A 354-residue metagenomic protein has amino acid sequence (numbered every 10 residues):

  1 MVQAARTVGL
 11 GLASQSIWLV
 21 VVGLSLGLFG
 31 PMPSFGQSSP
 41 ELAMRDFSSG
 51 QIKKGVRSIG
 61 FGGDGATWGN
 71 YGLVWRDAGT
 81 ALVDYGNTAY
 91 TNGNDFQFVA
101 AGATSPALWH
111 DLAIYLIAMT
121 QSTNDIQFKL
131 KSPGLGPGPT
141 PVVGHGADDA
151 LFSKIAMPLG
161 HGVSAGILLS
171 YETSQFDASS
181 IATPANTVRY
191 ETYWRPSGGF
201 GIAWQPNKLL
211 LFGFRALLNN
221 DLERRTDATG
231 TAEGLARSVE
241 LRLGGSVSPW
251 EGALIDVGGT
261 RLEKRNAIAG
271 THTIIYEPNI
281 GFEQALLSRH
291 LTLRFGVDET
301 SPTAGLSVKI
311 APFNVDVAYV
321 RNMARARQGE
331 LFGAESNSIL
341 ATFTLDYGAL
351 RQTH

Functional and structural regions predicted by a protein language model:
M1-S14: N-terminal secretory signal peptides that target proteins for export/translocation
T7-L10, L19, S58-F61: General helical structural elements
G9, G27-G30, T344: Short, flexible coil/linker elements and helix-boundary hinge sites characteristic of intrinsically disordered
S14-G30: Bacterial N-terminal signal peptides
P31-G36: Sec/Tat signal peptide C-region and signal peptidase I cleavage site
Q37-H354: Subset of outer-membrane beta-barrel
